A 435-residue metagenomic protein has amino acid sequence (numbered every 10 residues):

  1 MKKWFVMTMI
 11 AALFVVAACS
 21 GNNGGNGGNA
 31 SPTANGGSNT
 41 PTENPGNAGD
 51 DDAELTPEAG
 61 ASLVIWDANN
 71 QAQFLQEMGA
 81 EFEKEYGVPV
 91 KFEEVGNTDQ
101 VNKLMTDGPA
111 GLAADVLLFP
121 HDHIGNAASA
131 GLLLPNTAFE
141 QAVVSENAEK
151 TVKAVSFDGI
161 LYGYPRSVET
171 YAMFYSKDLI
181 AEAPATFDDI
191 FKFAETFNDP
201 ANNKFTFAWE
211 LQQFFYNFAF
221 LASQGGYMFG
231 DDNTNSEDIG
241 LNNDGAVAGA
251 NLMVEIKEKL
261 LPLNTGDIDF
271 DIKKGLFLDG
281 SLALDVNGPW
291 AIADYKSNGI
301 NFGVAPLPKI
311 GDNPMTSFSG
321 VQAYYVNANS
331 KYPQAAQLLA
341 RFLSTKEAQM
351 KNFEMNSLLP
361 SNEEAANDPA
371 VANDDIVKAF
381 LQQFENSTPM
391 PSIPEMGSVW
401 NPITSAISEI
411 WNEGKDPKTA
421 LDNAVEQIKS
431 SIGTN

Functional and structural regions predicted by a protein language model:
S38-T42, Q382, N386-N435: Conserved C-terminal helix/tail region of periplasmic/extracytoplasmic solute-binding proteins
N44-P57, H121-A172, E182, F187-F193 (+4 more regions): Hinge/lid segment of periplasmic solute-binding proteins
L55-P57, A138-N147, A201, Y227-A250 (+3 more regions): Short, solvent-exposed loop/beta-turn-alpha elements that line the ligand-binding surface or hinge of extracytoplasmic
E81-A148, S156, D178, A183-A185 (+4 more regions): Extracytoplasmic "Venus flytrap"/periplasmic binding protein-like
T106-D107, L112-D115, V143-D178, F205-T206 (+2 more regions): A structural signal for short loop-to-beta-strand junctions that line the ligand-binding cleft of periplasmic/secreted
I160-R166, Y171, F191-I239, L282: Extracytoplasmic/periplasmic solute-binding protein
F193-A194, S236-G266: Glycine-centered hinge/linker elements that transmit conformational signals in sensory and ligand-binding systems
D285, P289-N301, I310-S405: C-terminal lobe and pocket-closing loops of periplasmic/extracytoplasmic Venus-flytrap solute-binding proteins
